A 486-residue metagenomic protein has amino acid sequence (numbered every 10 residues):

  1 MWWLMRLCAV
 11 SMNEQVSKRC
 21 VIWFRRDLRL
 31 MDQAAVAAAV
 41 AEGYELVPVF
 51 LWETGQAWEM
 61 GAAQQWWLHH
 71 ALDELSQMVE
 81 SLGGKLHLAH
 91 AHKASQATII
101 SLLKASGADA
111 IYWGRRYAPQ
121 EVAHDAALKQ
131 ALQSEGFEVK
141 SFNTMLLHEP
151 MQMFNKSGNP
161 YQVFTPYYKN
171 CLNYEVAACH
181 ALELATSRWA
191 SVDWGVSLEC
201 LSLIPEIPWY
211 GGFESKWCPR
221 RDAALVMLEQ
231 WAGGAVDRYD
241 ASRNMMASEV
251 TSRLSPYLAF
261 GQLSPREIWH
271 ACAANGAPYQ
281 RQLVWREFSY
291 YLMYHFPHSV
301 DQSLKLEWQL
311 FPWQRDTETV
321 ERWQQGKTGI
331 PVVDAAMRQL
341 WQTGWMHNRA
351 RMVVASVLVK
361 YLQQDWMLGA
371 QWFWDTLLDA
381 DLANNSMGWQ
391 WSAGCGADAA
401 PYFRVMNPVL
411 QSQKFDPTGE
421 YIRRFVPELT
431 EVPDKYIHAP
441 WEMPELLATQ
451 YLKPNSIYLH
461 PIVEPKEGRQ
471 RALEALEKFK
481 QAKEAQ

Functional and structural regions predicted by a protein language model:
W3-C179, N275, R338, N384 (+3 more regions): Trp/Phe/Arg-rich N-terminal binding region typifying the photolyase-homology
L30, A34, P331, R349 (+3 more regions): An amphipathic alpha-helix/helix-turn recognition signal
E59, Y112, V320, S456-L459: Short coil/turn segments at secondary-structure junctions
Q64, L68, W217, Q325 (+3 more regions): Residue-level preference for long, well-ordered alpha-helices that form the structural scaffold of enzyme catalytic
W67, A71, Q120, R220 (+2 more regions): Soluble or luminal CAZymes and related metallo-dependent hydrolases
F137, M245-D434: Active-site-proximal binding-pocket segments
G158-W308, F415-D416, E420-Q486: Glycine/tryptophan-enriched, flexible segments
